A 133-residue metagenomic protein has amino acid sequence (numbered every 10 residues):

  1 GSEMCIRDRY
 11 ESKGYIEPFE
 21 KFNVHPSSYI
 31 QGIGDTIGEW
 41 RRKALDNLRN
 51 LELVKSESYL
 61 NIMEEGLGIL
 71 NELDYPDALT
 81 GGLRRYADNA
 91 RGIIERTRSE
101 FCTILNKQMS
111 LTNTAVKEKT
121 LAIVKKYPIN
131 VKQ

Functional and structural regions predicted by a protein language model:
G1-I6: Short, small-residue-biased leader/transition segments that mark boundaries at the very start of proteins
R9, D46, N50, E72 (+5 more regions): Heptad-repeat coiled-coil alpha-helices
Y10-F22, W40-R42: Short, charged/polar, low-complexity loop and linker segments that flank or interrupt alpha-helical bundles
N23, K55-N61, L111-K119: Long amphipathic alpha-helical coiled-coil segments
H25-Y59, M63-G66, L70: Surface-exposed interaction/gating patches
D46, S58, E65, E72 (+3 more regions): Charged/polar, solvent-exposed surface patches and flexible loops
G82-Q133: C-terminal accessory extensions/subdomains outside the catalytic/core fold
